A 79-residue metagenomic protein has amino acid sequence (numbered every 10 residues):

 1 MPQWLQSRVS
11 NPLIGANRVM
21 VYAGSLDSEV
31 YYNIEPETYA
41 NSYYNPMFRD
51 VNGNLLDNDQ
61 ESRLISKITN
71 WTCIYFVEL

Functional and structural regions predicted by a protein language model:
M1-L79: N- and C-terminal low-complexity/disordered segments
